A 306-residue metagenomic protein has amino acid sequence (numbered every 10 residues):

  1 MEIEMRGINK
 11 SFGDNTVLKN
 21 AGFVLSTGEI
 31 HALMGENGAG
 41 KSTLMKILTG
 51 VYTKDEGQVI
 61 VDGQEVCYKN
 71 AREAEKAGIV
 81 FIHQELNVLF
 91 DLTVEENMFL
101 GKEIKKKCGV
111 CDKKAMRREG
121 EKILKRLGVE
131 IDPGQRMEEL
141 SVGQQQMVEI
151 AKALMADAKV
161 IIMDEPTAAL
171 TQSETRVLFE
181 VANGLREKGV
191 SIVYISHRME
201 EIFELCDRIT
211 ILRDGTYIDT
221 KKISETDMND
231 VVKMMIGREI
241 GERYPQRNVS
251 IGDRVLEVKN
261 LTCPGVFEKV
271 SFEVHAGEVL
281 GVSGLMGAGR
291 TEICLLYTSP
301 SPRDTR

Functional and structural regions predicted by a protein language model:
E2-P245, L256-L261, V279, A288-T291 (+1 more regions): Hydrophobic alpha-helical bundles that form the membrane domains of multi-pass transporters
N248-D253: P-loop NTPase nucleotide-binding/switch module
F267-V270, V274-H275: Active-site/ligand-binding-proximal alpha/beta "capping" segment
Y297-R306: Single conserved hydrophobic/aromatic residue that forms the stacking wall/gate of nucleotide- or nucleobase-binding
